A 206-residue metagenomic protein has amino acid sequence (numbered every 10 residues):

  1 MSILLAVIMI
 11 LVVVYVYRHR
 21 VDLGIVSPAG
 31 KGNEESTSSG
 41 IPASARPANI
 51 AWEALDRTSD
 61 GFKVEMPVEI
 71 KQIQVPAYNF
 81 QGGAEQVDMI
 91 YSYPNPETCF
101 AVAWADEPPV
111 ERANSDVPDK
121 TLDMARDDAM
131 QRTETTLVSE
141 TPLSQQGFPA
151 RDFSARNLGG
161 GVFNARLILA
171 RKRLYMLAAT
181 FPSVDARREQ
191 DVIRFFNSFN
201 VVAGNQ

Functional and structural regions predicted by a protein language model:
M1-S2, R20: Short, low-complexity patches enriched in S/T/P/G
S2-Y15: Hydrophobic membrane-insertion alpha-helices, especially the h-region of bacterial N-terminal signal peptides
V12-K31: Hydrophobic single-pass membrane-insertion segments
V26-R46: N-terminal, intrinsically disordered, polar/charged segments of Gram-positive cell-envelope systems that serve as
G40-V87, S144-Q145, I193-Q206: N-terminal "mature-domain start" segment
T58, F62, P67-Q72, V117-T133 (+1 more regions): Surface-exposed amphipathic alpha-helical segments
G61, E65-Y91, D123-A170: Signature of long, low-cysteine stretches enriched in small and polar/charged residues
M89-D119, M176-L177: A short acidic-to-branched-hydrophobic micro-motif
